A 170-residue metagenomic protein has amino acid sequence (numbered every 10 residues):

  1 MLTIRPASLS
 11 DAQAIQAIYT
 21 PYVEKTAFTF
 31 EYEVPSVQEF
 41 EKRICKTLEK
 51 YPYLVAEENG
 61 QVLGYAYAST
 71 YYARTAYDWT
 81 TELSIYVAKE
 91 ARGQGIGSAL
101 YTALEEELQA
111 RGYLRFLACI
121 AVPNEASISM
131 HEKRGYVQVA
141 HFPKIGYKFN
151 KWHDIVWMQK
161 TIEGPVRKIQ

Functional and structural regions predicted by a protein language model:
T3-I15: A short beta-loop-alpha structural element at the N-terminal edge of CoA-dependent acyl/N-acetyltransferase catalytic
Q16-R43: Conserved GNAT-fold acetyl-CoA-binding loop/helix
Y19, G60, H131, Y136 (+1 more regions): Conserved active-site tyrosine of GNAT-family acetyltransferases
P35-E90, Y101, T161-I162: Acetyl-CoA-dependent GNAT
Y67, L117-I120, E132, V137-D154 (+1 more regions): Conserved catalytic-core motifs of GNAT/GCN5-like acyltransferases
R92, A118-I128: Conserved beta-strand-loop-alpha-helix junction that forms the acyl-donor binding cleft
G93-E106, S129-K133: Conserved acetyl-CoA-binding loop-helix of GNAT-fold acetyltransferases
L108-I120: Conserved GNAT acetyl-CoA-binding A-motif
